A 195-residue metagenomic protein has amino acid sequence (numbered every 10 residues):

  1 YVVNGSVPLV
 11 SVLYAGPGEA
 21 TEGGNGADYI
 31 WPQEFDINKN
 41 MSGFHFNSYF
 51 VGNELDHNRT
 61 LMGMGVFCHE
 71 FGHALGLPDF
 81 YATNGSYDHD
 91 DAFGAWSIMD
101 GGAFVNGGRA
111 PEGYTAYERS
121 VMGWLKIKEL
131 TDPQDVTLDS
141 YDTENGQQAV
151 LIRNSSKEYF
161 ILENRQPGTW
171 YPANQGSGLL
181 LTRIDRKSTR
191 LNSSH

Functional and structural regions predicted by a protein language model:
Y1-P8: Acidic, glycine-anchored loop motifs typical of Ca2+
P8-N174: Extracellular hydrolytic enzyme modules, especially secreted metalloproteases of the metzincin/thermolysin-like class
R165-P167, R183-R186: Secondary-structure transition/turn motif
P172-I184: Beta-strand-rich binding/interaction modules
K187-S194: Conserved small/polar residues in nucleotide/adenosyl-binding loops
